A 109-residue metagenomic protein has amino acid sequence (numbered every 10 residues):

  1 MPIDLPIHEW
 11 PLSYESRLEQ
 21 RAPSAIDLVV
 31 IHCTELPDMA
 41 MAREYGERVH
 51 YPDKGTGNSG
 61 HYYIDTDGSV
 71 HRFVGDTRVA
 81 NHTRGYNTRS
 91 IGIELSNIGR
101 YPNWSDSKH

Functional and structural regions predicted by a protein language model:
M1-R84: N-terminal catalytic cores of peptidoglycan-degrading enzymes
H50-T56, R89-H109: Long, well-ordered alpha-helical scaffolding segments within enzyme catalytic domains, especially pronounced
